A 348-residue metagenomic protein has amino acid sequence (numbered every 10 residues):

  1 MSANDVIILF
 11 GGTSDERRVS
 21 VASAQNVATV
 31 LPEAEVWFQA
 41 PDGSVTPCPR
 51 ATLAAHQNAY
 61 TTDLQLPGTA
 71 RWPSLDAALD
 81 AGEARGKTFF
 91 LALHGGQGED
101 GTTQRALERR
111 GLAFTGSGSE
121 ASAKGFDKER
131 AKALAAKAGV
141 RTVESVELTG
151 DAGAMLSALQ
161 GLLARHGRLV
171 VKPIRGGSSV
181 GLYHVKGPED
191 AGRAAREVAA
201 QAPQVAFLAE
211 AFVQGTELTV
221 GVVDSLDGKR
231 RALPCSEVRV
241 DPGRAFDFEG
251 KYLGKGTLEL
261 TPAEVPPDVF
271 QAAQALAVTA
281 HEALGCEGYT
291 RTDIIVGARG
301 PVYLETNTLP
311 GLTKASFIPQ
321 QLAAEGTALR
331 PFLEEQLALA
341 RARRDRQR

Functional and structural regions predicted by a protein language model:
M1-E120, K124-F126, R130, L148-S157 (+2 more regions): ATP-binding N-terminal substructure of ATP-dependent carboxylate-amine bond-forming enzymes
S2, V6-F10, S14, G82 (+2 more regions): Active-site nucleotide/adenylate-binding loops and adjacent lid/helix of ATP-dependent enzymes
Q25-N26, R196, V278: Solvent-exposed alpha-helix faces
A113-F114, T142, L169, L329: Hydrophobic beta-strand scaffold residues
T115, V170, L208, R291 (+1 more regions): Generic enzyme active-site microenvironment
K186-D268, A272-A275, V296, P301-V302: Phosphate-binding site of ATP-dependent enzymes
P266-R348: ATP-dependent carboxylate activation and anion-phosphoryl transfer catalytic cores that bind Mg-ATP to form
